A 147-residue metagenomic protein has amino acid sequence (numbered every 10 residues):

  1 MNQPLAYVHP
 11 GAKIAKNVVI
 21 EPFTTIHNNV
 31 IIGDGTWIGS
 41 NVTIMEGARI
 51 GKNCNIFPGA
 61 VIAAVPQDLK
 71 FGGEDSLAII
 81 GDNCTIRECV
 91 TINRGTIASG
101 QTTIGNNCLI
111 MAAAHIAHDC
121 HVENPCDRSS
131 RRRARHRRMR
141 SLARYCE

Functional and structural regions predicted by a protein language model:
N2-E147: Structural signal for interior beta-strand "rungs" in well-ordered beta-sheet cores of soluble enzyme domains
